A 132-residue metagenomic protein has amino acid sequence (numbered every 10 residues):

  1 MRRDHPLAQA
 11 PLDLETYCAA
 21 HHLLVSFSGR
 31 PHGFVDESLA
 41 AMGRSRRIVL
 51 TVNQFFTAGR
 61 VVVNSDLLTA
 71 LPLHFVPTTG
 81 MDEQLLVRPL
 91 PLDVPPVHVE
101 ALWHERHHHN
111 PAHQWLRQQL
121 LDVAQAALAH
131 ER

Functional and structural regions predicted by a protein language model:
M1, L7-L14, C18-M42, H109-H113 (+3 more regions): Secondary-structure junction motif
D4, F27, N53, T57 (+2 more regions): Residues that form or immediately flank small-molecule/cofactor binding pockets and catalytic motifs
Q9-L12, G59, V63-N64, L73-L86 (+1 more regions): C-terminal effector-binding regulatory domain of bacterial HTH transcription factors
Y17, R46-F55, V123-E131: Short, charge-rich amphipathic segments
A20-H21, R46, V97-E100: Short amphipathic alpha-helical segments
S26-V87: Hydrophobic hinge/microswitch elements
